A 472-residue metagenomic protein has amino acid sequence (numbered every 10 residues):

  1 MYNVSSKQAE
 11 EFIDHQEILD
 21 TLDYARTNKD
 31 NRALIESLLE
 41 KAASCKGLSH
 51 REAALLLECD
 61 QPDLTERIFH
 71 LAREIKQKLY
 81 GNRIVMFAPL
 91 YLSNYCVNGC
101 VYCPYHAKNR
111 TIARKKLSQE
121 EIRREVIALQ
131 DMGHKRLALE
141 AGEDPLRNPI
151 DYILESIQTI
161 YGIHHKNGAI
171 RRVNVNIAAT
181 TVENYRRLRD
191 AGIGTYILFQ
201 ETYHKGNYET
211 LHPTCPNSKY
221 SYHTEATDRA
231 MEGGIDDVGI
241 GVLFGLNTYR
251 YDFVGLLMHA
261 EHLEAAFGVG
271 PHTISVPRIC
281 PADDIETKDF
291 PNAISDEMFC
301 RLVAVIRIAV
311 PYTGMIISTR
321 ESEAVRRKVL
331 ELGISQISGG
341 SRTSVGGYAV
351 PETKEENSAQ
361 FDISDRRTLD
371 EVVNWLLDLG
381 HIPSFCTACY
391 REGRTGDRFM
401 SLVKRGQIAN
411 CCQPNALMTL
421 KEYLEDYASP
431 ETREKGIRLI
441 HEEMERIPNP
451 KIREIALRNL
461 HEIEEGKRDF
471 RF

Functional and structural regions predicted by a protein language model:
M1-S37, K41, A324-L332, S341-F472: Radical SAM enzyme core and accessory elements
E40, S44-I84: An N-cap/entry alpha-helix motif that binds or orients negatively charged groups
K41, I75, L129-M132, I163 (+4 more regions): Change "in soluble alpha/beta enzymes" to "in soluble alpha/beta proteins
Y80-E121: Canonical Radical SAM [4Fe-4S] cluster-binding loop centered on the CxxxCxxC motif and its immediate flanking residues
A88, V126, L154-Y161, Y185 (+5 more regions): Generic structural signal for well-ordered alpha-helices, preferentially at hydrophobic/aromatic core positions
A107-R124, A128-M231, D236-L246, G268-S275 (+2 more regions): Core AdoMet radical
A141, T195, S221-I285, S295-A324 (+2 more regions): Conserved C-terminal portion of the radical SAM core fold that forms the substrate/S-adenosylmethionine-binding
L211-N217, K288-N292, S358: Short glycine-enriched, charge-decorated loop/helix-capping segments at active-site entrances that position
